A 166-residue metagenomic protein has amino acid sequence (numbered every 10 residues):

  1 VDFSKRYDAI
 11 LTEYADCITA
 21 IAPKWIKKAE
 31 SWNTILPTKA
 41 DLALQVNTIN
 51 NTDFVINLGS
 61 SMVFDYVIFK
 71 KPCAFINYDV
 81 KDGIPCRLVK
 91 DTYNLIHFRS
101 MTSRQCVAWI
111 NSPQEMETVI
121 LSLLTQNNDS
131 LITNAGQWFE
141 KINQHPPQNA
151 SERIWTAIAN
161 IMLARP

Functional and structural regions predicted by a protein language model:
V1, P23-K24, I76-D79: Short loop/turn segments at strand-loop or loop-helix junctions that form parts of catalytic or ligand-binding pockets
F3-F64, I68-F69: Donor nucleotide-activated moiety binding/catalytic core segment of transferases that use nucleotide-activated donors
Y7, N111, R153: Conserved flavin/dinucleotide-binding core of flavoenzymes
D41, T48, W109, N143-P147: Aromatic-acidic/polar surface patches that form glycan- and anion
N51, E115-T118, R153, A157: Alpha-helical elements of Rossmann-like donor-binding domains used by nucleotide-donor carbohydrate transfer enzymes
S61-N143: Catalytic binding pocket for nucleotide-activated donors in carbohydrate/polymer assembly enzymes
P146-P166: C-terminal alpha-helical cap of glycosyltransferases
